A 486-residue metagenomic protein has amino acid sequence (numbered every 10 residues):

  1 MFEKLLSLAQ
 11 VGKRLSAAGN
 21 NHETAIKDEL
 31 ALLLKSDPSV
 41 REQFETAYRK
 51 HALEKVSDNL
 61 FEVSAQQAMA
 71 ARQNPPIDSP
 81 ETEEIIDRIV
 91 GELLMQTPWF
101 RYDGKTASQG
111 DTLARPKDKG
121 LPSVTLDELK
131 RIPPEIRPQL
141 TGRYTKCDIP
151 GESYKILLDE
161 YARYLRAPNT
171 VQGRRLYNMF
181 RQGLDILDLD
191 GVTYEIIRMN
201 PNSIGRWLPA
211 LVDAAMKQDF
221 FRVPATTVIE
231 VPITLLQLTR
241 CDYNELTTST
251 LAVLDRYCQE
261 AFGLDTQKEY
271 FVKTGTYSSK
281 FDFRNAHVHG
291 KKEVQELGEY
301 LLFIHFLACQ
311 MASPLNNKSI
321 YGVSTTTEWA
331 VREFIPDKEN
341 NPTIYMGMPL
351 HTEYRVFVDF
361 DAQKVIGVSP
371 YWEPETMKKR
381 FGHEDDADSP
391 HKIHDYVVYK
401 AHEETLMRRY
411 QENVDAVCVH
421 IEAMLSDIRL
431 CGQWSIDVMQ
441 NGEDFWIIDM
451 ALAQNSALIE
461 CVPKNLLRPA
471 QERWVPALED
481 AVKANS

Functional and structural regions predicted by a protein language model:
M1-L5, L15-A17, S486: Non-Sec secretion/translocation targeting segments of pathogen effectors
L15-T24, P38-E42, P76-I77: Charged, low-complexity interaction regions
V40, E45, Q67, N74-I85 (+2 more regions): Peripheral (often C-terminal) accessory segments that flank ATP-dependent C-N-forming ligase machineries
E62, Q66, E83, I89-T352 (+1 more regions): Active-site nucleotide/adenylate-binding loops and adjacent lid/helix of ATP-dependent enzymes
A68, H383, K392, Y396-E403 (+1 more regions): C-terminal edge-of-domain segments
V90-G91, Q96-P98, R408, E412-A416 (+2 more regions): C-terminal active-site "lid" helix and adjoining low-complexity regulatory extension at the edge of ATP-using catalytic
Y354-F357, S435-M439: Short acidic loop-to-beta-strand element that houses the catalytic metal-binding Asp/Glu of nuclease active sites
